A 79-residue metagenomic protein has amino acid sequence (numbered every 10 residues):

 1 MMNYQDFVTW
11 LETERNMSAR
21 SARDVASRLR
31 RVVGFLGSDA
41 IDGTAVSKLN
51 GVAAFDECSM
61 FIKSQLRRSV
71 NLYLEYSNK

Functional and structural regions predicted by a protein language model:
M1-D6, E75-K79: N-terminal DNA-binding module of tyrosine recombinases/phage integrases
N3-S18: Short, Lys/Arg-rich amphipathic segments at extreme N-termini
M17-K79: Non-catalytic DNA-binding core/recognition domains of DNA-processing enzymes
